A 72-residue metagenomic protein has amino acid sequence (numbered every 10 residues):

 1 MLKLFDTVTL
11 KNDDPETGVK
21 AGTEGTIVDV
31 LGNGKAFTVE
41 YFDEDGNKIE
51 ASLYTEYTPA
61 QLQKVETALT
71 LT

Functional and structural regions predicted by a protein language model:
K3-V65, T70-L71: Basic/aromatic-rich interaction segments and small domains that mediate binding to polyanionic partners
